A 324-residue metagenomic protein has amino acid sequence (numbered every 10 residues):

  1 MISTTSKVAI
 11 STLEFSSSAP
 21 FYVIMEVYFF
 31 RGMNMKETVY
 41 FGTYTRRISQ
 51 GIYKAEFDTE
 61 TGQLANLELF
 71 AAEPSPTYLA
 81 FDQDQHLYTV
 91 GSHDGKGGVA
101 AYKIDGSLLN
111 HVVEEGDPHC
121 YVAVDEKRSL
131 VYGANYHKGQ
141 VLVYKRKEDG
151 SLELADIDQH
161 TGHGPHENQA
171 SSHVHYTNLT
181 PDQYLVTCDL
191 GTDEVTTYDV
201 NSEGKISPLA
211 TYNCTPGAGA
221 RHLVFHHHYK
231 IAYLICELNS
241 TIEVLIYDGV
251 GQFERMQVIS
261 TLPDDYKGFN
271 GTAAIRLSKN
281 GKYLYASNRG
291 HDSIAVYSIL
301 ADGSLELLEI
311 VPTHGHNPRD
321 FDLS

Functional and structural regions predicted by a protein language model:
Y44-R46, S92-D94, Y136, R146 (+4 more regions): Short loop/turn segments immediately following the C-termini of beta-strands
E56-G62, I104, Y144-L152, D199-G204 (+2 more regions): Short loop/turn segments immediately following beta-strands, especially the blade-tip and inter-blade linker loops
A65-A71, L108-V112, D156, G162-E167 (+3 more regions): A short beta-strand motif characteristic of beta-propeller blades
E68-V124: Blade-loop segments of beta-propeller domains
E73-Q83, E115-E126, G162-D182, C214-Y229 (+2 more regions): Beta-rich, blade/repeat-based domains predominating in secreted/periplasmic proteins but also intracellular
L109-Y176: Asp-box/WD-like beta-propeller blade repeats and closely related beta-sheet repeat scaffolds
V186-S240: Loop-centered beta-sheet repeat module
